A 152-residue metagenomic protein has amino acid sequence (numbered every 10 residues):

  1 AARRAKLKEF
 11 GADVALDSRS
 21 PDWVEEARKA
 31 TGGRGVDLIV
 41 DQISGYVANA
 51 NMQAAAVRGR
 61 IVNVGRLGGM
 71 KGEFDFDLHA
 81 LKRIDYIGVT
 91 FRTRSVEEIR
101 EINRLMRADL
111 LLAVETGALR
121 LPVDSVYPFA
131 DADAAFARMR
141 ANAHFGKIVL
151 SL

Functional and structural regions predicted by a protein language model:
A1-V47, I99-E101: Adenosine-nucleotide cofactor-binding segment
V24, R28, M52-Q53, D77 (+3 more regions): Solvent-exposed, non-membrane alpha-helical residues enriched in polar/charged side chains
G32, A56, R140-H144: Short conserved AdoMet
D37-V40, R60-V64, L121-D124: Short catalytic-loop micro-motif centered on adjacent basic/acidic residues
Y46-A118, S151-L152: Glycine-rich phosphate-binding loop and adjacent beta-alpha segment of Rossmann(oid) nucleotide-cofactor-binding
L111, T116-S125, D133-L152: C-terminal capping/lid region of NAD(P)-dependent oxidoreductase domains
